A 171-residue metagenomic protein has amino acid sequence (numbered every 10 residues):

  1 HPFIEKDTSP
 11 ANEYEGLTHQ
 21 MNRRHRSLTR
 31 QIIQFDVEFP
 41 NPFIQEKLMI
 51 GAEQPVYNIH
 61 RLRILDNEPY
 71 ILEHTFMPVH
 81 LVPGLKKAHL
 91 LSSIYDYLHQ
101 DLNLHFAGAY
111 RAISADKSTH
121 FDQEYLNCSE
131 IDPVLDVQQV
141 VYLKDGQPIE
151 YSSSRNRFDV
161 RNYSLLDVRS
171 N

Functional and structural regions predicted by a protein language model:
H1-A52, V82-S92, Y97-A107, N162-N171: HTH-adjacent hinge/linker in prokaryotic transcriptional regulators
E46-M49, H60, E124-L126: A generic local secondary-structure boundary/capping motif
A52-D66, V134-Y142: A short beta-strand signature
I71-L72, Y151: Short glycine-/small-residue motifs
M77-P78: GIY-YIG-like beta-to-alpha core
A112-K144, P148-R155: Extended hydrophobic
D145-N171: C-terminal effector-binding regulatory domain of bacterial HTH transcription factors
